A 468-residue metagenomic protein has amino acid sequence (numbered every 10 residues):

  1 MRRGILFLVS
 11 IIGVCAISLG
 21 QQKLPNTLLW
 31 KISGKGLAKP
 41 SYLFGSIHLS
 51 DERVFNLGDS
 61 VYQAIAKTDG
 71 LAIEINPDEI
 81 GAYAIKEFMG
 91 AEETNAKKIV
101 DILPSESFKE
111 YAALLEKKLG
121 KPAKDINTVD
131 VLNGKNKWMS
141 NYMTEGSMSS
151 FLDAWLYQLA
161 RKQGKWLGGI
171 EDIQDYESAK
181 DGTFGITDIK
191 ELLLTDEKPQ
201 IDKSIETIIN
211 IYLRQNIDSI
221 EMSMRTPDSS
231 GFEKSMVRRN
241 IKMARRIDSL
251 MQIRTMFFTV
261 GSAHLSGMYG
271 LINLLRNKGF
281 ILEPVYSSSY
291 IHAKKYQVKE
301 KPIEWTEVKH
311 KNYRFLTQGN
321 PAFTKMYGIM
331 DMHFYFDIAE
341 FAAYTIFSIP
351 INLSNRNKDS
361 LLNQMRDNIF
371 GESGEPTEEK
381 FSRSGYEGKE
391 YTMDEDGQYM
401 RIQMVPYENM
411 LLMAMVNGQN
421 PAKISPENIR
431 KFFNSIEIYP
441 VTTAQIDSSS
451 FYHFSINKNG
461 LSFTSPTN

Functional and structural regions predicted by a protein language model:
M1-W30, I436: Bacterial Sec-dependent N-terminal signal peptides
S18-N26, N277, V285-K311, P440-N459: Sec-dependent signal peptide cleavage junction
L28-D228: Structured, acidic catalytic/metal-binding patches in enzyme active sites
S229, E233-K301: A cross-kingdom marker for long, charged
M268-S288, G319-F323, N363-E372, A414-F451 (+1 more regions): Surface-exposed amphipathic alpha-helical segments
K309-Y335, Q364-E408, N468: Signature of long, low-cysteine stretches enriched in small and polar/charged residues
F334-Q364, I402, L412-Q419, N468: A short acidic-to-branched-hydrophobic micro-motif
